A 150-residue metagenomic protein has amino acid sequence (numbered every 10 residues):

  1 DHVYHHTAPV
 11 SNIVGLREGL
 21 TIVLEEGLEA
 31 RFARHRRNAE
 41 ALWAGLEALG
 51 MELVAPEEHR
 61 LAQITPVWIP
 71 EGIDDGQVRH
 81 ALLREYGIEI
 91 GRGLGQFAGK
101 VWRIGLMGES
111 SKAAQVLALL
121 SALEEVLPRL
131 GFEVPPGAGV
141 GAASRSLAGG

Functional and structural regions predicted by a protein language model:
D1-A48, A148-G150: Active-site C-terminal subdomain of aminotransferase-like
H6-P9, W68, E109: Hydrophobic alpha-helical scaffolding
L20, E71, G108-K112: A generic structural motif
G27-R34, A48-E57, G93-G95, L130-G141: Flexible, glycine/charged-enriched surface loops at secondary-structure junctions
E52-E85: Conserved PLP-binding catalytic core of the aspartate aminotransferase-like
L82-I90, E124-L127: A common structural junction motif
Q96, K100-G150: PLP-dependent enzyme catalytic core of the Aspartate aminotransferase-like
